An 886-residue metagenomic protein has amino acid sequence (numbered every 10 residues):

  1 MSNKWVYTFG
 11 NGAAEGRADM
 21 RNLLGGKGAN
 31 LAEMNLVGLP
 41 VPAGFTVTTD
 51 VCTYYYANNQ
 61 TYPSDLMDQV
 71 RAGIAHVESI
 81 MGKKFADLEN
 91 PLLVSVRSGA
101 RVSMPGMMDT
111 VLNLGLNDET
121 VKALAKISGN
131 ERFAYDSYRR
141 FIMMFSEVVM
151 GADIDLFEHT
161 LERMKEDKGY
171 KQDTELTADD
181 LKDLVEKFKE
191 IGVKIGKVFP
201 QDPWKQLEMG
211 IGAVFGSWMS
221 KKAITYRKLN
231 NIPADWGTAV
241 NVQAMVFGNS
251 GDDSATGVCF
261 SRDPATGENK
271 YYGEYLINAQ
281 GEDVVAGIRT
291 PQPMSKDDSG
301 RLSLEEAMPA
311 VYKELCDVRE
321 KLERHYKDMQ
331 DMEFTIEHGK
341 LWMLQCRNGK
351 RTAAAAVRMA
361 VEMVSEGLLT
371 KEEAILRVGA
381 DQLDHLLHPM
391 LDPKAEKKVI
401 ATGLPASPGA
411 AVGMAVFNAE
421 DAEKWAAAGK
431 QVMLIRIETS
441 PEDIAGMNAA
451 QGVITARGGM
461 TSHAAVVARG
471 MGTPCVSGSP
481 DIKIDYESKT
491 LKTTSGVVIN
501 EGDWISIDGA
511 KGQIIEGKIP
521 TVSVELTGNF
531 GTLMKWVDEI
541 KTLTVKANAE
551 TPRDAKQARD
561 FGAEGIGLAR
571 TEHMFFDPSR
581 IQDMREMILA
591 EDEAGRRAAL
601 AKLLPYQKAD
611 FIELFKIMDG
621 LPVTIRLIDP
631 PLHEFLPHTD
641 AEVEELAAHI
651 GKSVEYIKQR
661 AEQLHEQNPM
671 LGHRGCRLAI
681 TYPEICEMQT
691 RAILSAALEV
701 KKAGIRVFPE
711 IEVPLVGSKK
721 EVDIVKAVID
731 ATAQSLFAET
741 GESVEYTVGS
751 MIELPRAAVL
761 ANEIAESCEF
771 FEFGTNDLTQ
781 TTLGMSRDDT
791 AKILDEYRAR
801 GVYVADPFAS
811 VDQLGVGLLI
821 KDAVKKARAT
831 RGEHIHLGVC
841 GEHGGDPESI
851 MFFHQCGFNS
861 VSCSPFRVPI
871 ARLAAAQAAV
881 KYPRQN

Functional and structural regions predicted by a protein language model:
M1-K398, K424, K430-M433, S440-A445 (+12 more regions): Nucleotide/phosphate-binding sheet-loop regions of phosphoryl- and nucleotidyl-transfer enzymes
A13, D19-R21, P408-A449, V816-E833: C-terminal accessory/binding modules appended to enzymatic or scaffolding proteins
F45, A456-G458, S477-P480, A569 (+2 more regions): Short beta->alpha connector loops at strand-helix junctions that form conserved, small/polar/Pro-enriched
D68, R227-I232, I375-W425, K430-V432 (+6 more regions): Long, charged amphipathic helices and adjacent flexible linkers at domain junctions
R97-R101, L526, W536-N886: Conserved alpha/beta-domain cores
N241, V416, M433-I435, I454 (+3 more regions): Structural motif
K340-W342, S440-N448, I454, S462-V466 (+6 more regions): Glycine-rich phosphate/ribose-binding loops and adjacent secondary-structure elements that form binding surfaces
